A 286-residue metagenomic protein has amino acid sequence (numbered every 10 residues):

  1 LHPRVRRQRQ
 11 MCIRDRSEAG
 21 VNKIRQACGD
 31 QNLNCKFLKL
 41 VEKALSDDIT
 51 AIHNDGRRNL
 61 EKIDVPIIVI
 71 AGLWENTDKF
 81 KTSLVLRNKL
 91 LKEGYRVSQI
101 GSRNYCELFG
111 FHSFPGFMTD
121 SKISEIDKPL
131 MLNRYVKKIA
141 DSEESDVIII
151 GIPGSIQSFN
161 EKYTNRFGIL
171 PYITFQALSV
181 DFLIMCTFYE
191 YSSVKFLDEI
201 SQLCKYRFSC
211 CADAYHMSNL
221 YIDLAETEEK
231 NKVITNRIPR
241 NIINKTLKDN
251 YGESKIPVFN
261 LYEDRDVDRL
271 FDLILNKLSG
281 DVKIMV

Functional and structural regions predicted by a protein language model:
L1-R9, I13: Single conserved hydrophobic/aromatic residue that forms the stacking wall/gate of nucleotide- or nucleobase-binding
R14-G20, G72-F80, N104-C106, G154-I156 (+2 more regions): Gly/Ser/Thr-rich loops at beta-strand to alpha-helix junctions that form or flank small-molecule/cofactor-binding
R16-N32, K36-L38, K43-L45, L130-Y135 (+2 more regions): Conserved catalytic-core segment of NTP-binding enzymes
N32-I70, G101-E125: Short, flexible helix-coil linker/hinge segments at the edges of structured domains or between repeats
I52-I100, L197: Walker A (P-loop) phosphate-binding motif
I67, V85-D127, S201-A212, T227 (+1 more regions): N-terminal phosphate/diphosphate-binding loop that engages ATP/GTP or pyrophosphate donors across diverse enzyme folds
F109-Q157: Conserved nucleotide-sensing/catalytic segment adjacent to the nucleotide-binding pocket in NTP-handling enzymes
P257-V286: NTP-binding/hydrolysis catalytic cores, primarily Walker-type P-loop NTPases
